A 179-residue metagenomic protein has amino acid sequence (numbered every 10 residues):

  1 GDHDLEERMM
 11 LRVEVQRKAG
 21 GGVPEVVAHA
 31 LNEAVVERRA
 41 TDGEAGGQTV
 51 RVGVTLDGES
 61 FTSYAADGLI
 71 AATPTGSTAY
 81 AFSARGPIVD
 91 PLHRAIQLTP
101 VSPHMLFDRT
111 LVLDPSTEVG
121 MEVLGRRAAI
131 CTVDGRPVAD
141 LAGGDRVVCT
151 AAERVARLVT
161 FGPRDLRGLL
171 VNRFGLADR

Functional and structural regions predicted by a protein language model:
G1-D67: Catalytic core of DAGKc-family lipid kinases
H3-L5, A28, Y64, Y80 (+3 more regions): Broad hydrophobic/π-residue packing in well-ordered secondary structure
E7-L11, A30-N32, Q48-V52, D67-L69 (+5 more regions): A generic structural signal for short beta-strands and their flanking turns/coil linkers
K18, V23, V36, T41 (+2 more regions): ATP/nucleoside-binding phosphotransfer catalytic cores, i.e., glycine-rich phosphate-binding loops
V23-V26, G43-E44, G68-A71, D90-I96 (+3 more regions): N-terminal start-of-chain detector that recognizes signal peptides and the immediate post-cleavage beginning
V23-V26, V52-V54, T73-A79, P103-F107 (+1 more regions): Short low-complexity stretches enriched in small and charged residues
H29, L56, S77, S83-A84 (+4 more regions): Residue-level signal for pocket-adjacent positions within structured domains
E59-F107: Gly/Ser/Thr-rich active-site loops/lids in small-molecule metabolic enzymes that frequently grip phosphoryl groups
